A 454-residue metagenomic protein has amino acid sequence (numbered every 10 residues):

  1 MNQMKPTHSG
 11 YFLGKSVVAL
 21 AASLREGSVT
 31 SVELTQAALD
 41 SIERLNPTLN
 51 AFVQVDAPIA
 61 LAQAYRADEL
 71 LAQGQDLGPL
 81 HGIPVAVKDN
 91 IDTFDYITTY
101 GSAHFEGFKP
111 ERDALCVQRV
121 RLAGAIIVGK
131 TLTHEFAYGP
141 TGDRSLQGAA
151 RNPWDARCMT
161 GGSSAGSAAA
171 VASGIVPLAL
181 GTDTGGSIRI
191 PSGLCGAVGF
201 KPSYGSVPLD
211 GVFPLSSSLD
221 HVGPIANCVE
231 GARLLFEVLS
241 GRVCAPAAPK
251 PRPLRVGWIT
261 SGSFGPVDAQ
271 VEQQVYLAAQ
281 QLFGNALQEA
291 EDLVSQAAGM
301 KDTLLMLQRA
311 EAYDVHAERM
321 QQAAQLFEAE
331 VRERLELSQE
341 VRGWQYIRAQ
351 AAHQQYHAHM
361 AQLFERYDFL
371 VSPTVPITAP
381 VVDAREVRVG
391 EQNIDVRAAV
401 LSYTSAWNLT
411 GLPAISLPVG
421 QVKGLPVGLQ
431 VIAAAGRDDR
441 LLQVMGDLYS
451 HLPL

Functional and structural regions predicted by a protein language model:
M1-L61, L454: An N-terminal boundary/leader segment
H8, L80-Y100, P253-R255, M306-H357 (+3 more regions): Short helix-loop capping/hinge segments that flank enzyme active sites or metal/cofactor-binding pockets
A19-R25, L132, V315-L409: Serine-dependent amide/ester hydrolase catalytic core
S31-Q36, Y65, A269-D292, A317-Q322 (+1 more regions): Acyltransferase
A38, A60, G82, K88 (+7 more regions): Conserved hydrophobic/aromatic pocket- or pore-lining residues that grip, position, or stack substrates in active sites
R44, L122, A172-F264, Y276-Q281 (+5 more regions): Structural helix-boundary/capping segments
A67-I83, P249-V256: Immediate post-signal peptide segment of exported/extracytoplasmic ligand-binding proteins
L80-H221, S261, T374-Q392: Short glycine/serine-rich loop/turn segments
